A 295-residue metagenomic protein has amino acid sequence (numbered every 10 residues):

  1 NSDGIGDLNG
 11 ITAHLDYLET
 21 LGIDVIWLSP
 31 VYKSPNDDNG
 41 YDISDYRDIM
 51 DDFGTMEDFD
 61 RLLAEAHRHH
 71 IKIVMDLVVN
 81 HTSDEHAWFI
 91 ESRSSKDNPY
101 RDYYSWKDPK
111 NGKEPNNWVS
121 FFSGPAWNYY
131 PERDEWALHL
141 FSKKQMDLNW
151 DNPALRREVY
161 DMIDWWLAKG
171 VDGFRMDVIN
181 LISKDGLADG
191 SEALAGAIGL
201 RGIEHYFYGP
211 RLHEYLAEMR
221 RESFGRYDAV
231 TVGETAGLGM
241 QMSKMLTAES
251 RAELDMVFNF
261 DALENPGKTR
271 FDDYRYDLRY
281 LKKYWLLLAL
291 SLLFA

Functional and structural regions predicted by a protein language model:
N1-D164, A168, L181-G239: Acidic/aromatic-lined carbohydrate-recognition and catalytic surfaces of CAZymes acting on diverse glycans
I26, F174-M176: Hydrophobic residues within beta-strands of alpha/beta enzymes
K107-K110, R201-A295: Glycan-recognition surfaces
V178-E192, Y284-A295: Anion-binding catalytic surfaces of enzymes that hydrolyze or transfer phosphate/sulfate esters
